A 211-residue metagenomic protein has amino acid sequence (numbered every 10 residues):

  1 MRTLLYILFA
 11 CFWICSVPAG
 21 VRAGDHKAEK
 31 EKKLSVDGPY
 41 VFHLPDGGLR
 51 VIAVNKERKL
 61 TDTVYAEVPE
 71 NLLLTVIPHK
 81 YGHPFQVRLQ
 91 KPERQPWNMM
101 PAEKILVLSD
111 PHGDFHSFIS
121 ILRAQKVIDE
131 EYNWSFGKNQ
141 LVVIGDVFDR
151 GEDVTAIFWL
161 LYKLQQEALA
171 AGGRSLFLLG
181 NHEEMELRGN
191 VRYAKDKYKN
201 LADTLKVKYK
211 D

Functional and structural regions predicted by a protein language model:
M1-D25: Bacterial Sec-dependent N-terminal signal peptides
G20-D211: Feature recognizes metal-dependent phosphohydrolase scaffolds
